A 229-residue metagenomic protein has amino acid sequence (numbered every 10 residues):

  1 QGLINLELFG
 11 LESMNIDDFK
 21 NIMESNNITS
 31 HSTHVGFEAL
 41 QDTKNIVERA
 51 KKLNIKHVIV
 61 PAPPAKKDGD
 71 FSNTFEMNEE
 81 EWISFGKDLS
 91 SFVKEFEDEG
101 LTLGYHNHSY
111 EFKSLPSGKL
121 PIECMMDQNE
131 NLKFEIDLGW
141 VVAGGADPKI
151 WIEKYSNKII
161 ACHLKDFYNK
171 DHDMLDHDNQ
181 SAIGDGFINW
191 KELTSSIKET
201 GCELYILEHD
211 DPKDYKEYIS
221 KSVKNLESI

Functional and structural regions predicted by a protein language model:
N5, D17, E38-F134: Active-site acidic/histidine proton-transfer and metal-coordination neighborhood in alpha/beta enzyme cores
N5-D18, V35-T43, Y110-P116, W140-G145 (+2 more regions): Acidic-and-aromatic substrate-binding clefts and catalytic sites of carbohydrate-active enzymes
L6-L8, S30-V35, V58-V60, L103-Y105 (+3 more regions): Hydrophobic faces of well-ordered beta-strands that scaffold small-molecule active sites in alpha/beta enzyme cores
D18-I22, N45-R49, D147-K154: A short acidic, amphipathic alpha-helical/loop segment
S25-A39, A50-K51: Mid-chain, structured segments of secreted extracytoplasmic proteins
N54, P116-G118, E123-K133, W140-I229: Histidine-acidic metal/acid-base catalytic patches
